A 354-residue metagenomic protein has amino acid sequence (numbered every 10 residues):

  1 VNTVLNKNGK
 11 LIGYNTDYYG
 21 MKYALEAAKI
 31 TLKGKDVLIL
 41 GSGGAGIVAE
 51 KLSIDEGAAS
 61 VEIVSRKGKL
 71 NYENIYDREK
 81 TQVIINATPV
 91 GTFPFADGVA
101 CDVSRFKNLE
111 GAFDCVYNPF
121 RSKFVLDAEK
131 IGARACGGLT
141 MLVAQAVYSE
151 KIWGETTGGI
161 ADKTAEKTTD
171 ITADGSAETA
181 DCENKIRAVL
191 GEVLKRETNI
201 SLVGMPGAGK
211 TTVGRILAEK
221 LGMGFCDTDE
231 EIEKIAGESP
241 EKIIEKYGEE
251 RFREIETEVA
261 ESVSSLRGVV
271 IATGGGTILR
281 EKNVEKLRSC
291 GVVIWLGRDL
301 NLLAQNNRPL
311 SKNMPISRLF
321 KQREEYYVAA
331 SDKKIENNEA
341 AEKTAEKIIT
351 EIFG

Functional and structural regions predicted by a protein language model:
V1-A28, P119, I131, T140-V143: Phosphate/diphosphate ligand-binding glycine-rich loop within oxidoreductases
N15-Y18, G34-I54, G204-P206: Glycine-rich adenosine-cofactor-binding loop
N71-C136, T277-N283: Rossmann-like adenosine-cofactor binding region
V116-K163, D174-E197, N337: Adenosine-phosphate binding glycine-rich loop
E183-R196, I216, K220, R308-L310 (+1 more regions): NTP-dependent small-molecule kinase module
K210: Conserved lysine of the Walker
D227-I278, K282-R288: ATP-dependent small-molecule kinase phosphotransfer cores that center on conserved nucleotide phosphate-binding segments
C290-Y326, A330-K333: A glycine- and Lys/Arg-enriched "phosphate-lid" helix/loop adjacent to the NTP-binding pocket of small-molecule kinases
